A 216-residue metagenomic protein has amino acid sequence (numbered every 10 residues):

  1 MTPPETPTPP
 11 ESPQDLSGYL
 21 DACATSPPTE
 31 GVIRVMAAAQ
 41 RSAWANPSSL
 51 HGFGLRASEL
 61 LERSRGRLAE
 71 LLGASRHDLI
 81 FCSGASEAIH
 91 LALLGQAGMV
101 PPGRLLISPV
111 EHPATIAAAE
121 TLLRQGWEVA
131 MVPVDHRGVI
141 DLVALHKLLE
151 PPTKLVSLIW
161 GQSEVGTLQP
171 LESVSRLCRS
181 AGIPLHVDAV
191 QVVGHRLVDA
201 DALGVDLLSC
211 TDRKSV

Functional and structural regions predicted by a protein language model:
M1-S215: Pyridoxal 5′-phosphate
